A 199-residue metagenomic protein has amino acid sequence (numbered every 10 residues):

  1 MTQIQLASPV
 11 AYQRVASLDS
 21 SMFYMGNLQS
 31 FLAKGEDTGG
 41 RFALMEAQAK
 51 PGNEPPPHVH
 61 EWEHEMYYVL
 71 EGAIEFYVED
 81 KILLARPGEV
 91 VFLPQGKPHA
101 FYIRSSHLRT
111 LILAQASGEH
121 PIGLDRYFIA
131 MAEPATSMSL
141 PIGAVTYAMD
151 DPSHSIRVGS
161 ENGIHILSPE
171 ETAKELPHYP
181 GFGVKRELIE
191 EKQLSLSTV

Functional and structural regions predicted by a protein language model:
M1-F42, I142-V199: A short, N-terminal "cap"/entry segment at the start of jelly-roll beta-barrel domains of the cupin/DSBH fold
Q13-V15, D37, D80-P98: Short acidic-glycine-tyrosine-enriched beta hairpin
M25, Y77-E79, R104: Short strand-coil-strand connectors
N27-L32, M45-H60: Conserved short histidine dyad/triad with adjacent acidic residue
F31, L44-Q48, M66, I82 (+1 more regions): Conserved hydrophobic/aromatic beta-strand scaffold that supports enzyme active sites
T38, E75, Q95-R126: Ligand-binding loop in jelly-roll beta-barrel domains
E54-P55, E61-E89: A short beta-strand-loop-beta hairpin characteristic of the jelly-roll/cupin
G118-I142: Conserved, well-structured core segments that form or line functional sites
